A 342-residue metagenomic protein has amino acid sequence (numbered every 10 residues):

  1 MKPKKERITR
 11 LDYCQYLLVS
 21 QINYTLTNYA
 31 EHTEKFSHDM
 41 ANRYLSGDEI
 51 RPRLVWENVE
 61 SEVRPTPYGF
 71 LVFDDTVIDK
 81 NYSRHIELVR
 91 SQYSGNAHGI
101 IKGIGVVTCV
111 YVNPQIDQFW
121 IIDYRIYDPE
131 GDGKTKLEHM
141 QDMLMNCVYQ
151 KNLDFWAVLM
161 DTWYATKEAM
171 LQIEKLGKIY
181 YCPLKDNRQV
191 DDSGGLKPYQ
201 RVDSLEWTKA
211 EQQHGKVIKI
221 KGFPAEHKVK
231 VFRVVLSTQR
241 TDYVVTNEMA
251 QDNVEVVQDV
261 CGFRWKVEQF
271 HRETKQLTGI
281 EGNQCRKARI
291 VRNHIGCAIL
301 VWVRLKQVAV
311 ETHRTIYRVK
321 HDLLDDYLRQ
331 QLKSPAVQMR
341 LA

Functional and structural regions predicted by a protein language model:
M1-E6, R10-Q15, S20-I22, P67 (+2 more regions): Single, function-defining residue in the core of a domain
M1-I50: Gly/serine-rich nucleotide phosphate-binding loop at the start of the catalytic core of nucleotide/ADP-ribose-handling
L18, A30, Y44, D48 (+4 more regions): Short secondary-structure transition/capping motifs
N23-L26, H38-A41, P67-V72, V106 (+1 more regions): A common structural microfeature
A41-R43, L54-P65, L137-M143, F155: Hydrophobic, well-ordered secondary-structure segments that either form specific early membrane-associated helices used
S46-I116: Active-site-proximal, Lys/Arg-enriched surface segment that forms a nucleic-acid-binding/basic interface patch
